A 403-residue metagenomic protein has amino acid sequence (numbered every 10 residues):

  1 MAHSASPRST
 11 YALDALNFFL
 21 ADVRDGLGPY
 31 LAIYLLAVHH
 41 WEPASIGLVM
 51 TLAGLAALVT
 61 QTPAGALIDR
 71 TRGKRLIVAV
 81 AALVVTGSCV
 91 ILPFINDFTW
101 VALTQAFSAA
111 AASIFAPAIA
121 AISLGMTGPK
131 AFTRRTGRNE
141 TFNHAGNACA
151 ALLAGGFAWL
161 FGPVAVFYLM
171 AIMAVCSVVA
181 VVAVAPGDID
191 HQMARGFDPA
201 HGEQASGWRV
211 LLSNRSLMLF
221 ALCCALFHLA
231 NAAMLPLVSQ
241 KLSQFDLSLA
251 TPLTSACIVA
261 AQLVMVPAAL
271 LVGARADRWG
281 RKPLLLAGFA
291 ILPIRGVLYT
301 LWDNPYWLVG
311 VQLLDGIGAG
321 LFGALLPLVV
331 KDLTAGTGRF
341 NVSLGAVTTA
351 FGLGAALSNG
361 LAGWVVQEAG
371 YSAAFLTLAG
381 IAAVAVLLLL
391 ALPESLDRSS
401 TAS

Functional and structural regions predicted by a protein language model:
M1-R8, D188-F220: Juxtamembrane intracellular "pre-TM" segments in multi-pass secondary transporters
S4-G54, M218-L219, H228-L242: Helix-loop boundary and gating motifs at the non-cytosolic
L48-A66, V259-L271: Central cavity-lining transmembrane alpha-helices of secondary-active solute carriers, predominantly the Major
T60-G73, A158, A268-G280, V366: Helix-to-loop junctions at the C-terminal end of transmembrane segments in multipass secondary transporters
L76-V90, P283-L298: Structural signature of the two symmetry-related core transmembrane helices
P93-T104, T300-V311: Helix-loop junctions at membrane interfaces in 12-TM secondary transporters
A106-A145, V329: Cytoplasmic helix-loop-helix junction between adjacent transmembrane helices in 12-TM secondary transporters
V166-V182, F375-L390: Symmetry-related core transmembrane helices of the 12-TM Major Facilitator Superfamily/SLC fold
